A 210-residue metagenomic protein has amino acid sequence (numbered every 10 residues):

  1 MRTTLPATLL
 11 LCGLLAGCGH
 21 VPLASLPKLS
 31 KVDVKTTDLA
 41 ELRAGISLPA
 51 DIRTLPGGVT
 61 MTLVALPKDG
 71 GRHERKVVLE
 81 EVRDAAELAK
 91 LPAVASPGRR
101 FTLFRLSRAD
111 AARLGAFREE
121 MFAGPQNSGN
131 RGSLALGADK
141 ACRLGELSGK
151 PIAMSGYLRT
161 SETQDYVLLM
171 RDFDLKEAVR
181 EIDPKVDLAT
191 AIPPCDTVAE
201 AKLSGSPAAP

Functional and structural regions predicted by a protein language model:
M1-T8: Bacterial N-terminal signal peptides that target proteins for export
L14-G17: C-terminal motif of bacterial Sec signal peptides marking the signal peptidase cleavage site
G19-P22: Bacterial signal peptide processing site
L26-P49: Post-signal peptide N-terminal segment of mature Sec-exported envelope proteins
E41-S47, T60-T62, L103, S133-A135 (+2 more regions): Ordered hydrophobic segments in well-structured contexts
T54-A138: Structured domain cores in non-transmembrane regions
P125-P210: Glycine-rich, aromatic-bearing surface loops/beta-hairpins
